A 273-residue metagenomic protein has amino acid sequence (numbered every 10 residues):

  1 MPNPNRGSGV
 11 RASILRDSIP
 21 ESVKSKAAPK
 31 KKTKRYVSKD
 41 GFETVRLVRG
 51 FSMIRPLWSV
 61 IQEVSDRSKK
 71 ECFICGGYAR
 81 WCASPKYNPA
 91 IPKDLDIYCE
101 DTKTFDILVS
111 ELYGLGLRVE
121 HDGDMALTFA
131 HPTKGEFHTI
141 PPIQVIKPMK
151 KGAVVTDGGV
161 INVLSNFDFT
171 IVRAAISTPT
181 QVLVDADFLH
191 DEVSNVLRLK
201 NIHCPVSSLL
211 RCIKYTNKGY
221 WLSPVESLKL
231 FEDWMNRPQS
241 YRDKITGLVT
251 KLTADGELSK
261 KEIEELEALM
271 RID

Functional and structural regions predicted by a protein language model:
P2-D273: Catalytic cores of the polymerase beta-like nucleotidyltransferase superfamily and closely associated nucleotide
